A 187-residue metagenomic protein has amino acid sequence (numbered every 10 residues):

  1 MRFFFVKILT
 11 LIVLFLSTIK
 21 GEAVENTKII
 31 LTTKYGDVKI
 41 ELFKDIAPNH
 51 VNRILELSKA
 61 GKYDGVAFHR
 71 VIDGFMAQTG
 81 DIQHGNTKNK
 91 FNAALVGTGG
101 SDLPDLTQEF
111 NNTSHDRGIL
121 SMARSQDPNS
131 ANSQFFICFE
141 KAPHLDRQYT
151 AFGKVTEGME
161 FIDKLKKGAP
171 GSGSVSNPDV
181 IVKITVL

Functional and structural regions predicted by a protein language model:
M1-K7: Positively charged n-region of N-terminal signal peptides that target proteins for export
F5, I12-L187: Cyclophilin-like peptidyl-prolyl cis-trans isomerases
